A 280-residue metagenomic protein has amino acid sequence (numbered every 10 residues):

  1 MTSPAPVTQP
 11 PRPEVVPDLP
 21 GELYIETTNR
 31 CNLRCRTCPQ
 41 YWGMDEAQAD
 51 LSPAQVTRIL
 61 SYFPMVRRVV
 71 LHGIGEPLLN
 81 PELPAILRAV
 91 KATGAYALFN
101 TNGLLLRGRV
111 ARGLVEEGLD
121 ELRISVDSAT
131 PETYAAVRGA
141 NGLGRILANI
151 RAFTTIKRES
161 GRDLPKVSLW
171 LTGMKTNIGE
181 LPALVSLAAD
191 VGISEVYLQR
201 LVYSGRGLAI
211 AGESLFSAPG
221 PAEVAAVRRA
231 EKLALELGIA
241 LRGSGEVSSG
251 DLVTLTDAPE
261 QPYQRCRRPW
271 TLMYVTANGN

Functional and structural regions predicted by a protein language model:
T2-E121, E132, A136, G144-R145 (+2 more regions): Conserved alpha-helical substructure of the radical SAM core
P20-Y24, S249-T254: Short, intrinsically disordered, charge-biased short linear motifs at domain edges
E26, L272-Y274: Short, surface-exposed charged micro-motifs
G43, L105, A129, Y203 (+1 more regions): Positions that flank functional sites
P64-H72, T93-L98, E117-V126, G144-S214 (+2 more regions): Conserved C-terminal portion of the radical SAM core fold that forms the substrate/S-adenosylmethionine-binding
L79, G139, M174-N177: Nucleotide-sugar-dependent glycosyltransferase donor-binding/catalytic pocket residues
L252-Q264: Short, surface-exposed loop/helix-turn segments at secondary-structure junctions that function as lids/hinges flanking
C266-P269: Short, small/polar residue-rich loop motifs at catalytic or cofactor-binding pockets
